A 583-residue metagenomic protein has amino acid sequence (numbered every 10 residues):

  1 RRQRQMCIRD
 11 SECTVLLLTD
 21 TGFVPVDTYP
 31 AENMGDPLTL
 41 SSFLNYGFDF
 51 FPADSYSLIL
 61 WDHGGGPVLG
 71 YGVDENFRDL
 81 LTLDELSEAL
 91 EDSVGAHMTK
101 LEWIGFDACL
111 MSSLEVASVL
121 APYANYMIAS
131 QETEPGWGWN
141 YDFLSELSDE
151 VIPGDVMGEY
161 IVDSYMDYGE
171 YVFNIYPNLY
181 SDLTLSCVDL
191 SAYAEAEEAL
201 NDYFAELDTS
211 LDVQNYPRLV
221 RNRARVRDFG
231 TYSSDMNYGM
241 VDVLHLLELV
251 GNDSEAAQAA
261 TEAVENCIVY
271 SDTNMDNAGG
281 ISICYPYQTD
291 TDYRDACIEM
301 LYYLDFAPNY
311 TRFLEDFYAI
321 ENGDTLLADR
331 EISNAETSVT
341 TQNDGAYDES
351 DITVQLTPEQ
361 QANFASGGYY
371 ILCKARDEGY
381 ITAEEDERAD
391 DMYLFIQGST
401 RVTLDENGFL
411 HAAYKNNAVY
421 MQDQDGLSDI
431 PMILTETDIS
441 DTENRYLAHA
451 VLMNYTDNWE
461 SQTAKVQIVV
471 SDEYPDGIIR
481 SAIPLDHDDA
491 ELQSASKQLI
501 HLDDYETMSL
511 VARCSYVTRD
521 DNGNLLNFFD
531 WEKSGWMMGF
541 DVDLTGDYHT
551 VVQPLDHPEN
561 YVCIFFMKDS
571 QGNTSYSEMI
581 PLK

Functional and structural regions predicted by a protein language model:
R2, Y56-L58, E102-I104: Hydrophobic beta-strand segments of well-ordered beta-sheets in folded domains
Q3-I8: Short, small-residue-biased leader/transition segments that mark boundaries at the very start of proteins
R9, D62-G66, C109-M111: Short, internal active-site loops enriched in acidic
D10-D49: Functional beta-strand-loop-alpha-helix junction segments that form "active/interaction loops" within catalytic
N33-A96: Extracytoplasmic mature domains of secreted/periplasmic and thylakoid-lumen proteins
Y71-F106, M111-K583: Terminal, contiguous helix-loop blocks that mediate binding/assembly
